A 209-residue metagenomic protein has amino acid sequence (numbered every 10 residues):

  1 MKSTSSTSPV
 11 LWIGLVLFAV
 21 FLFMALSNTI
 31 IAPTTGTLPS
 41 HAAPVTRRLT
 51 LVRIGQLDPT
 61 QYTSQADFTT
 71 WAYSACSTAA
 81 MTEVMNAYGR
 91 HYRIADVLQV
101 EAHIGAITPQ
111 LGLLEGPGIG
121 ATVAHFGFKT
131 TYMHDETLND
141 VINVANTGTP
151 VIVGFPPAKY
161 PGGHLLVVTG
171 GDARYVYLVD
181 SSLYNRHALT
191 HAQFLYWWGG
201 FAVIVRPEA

Functional and structural regions predicted by a protein language model:
K2-T108, P157: Active-site-adjacent structural segments surrounding the nucleophilic cysteine of cysteine proteases and isopeptidases
P9-W12, S27-I30, G36-L51, L111 (+3 more regions): Noncatalytic regulatory segments and standalone regulatory/sensor domains
F68-S77, G89, L111-E115, M133 (+3 more regions): Extracytoplasmic/periplasmic, Sec-exported soluble proteins
A75, A79-E83, L114-A121, H125 (+4 more regions): Extracytoplasmic/secreted proteins, especially bacterial periplasmic and envelope-associated proteins
M81-R90, A102-A106, A124-F128, N146 (+2 more regions): Sec-exported extracytoplasmic/periplasmic mature domains
E83, H91-Y92, I104-T108, E136-L138 (+4 more regions): Solvent-exposed loop/turn segments at secondary-structure junctions within structured extracellular/periplasmic domains
A95-E136: Mid-length scaffold segments of soluble, non-membrane domains
K129-Y177, H187: Active-site-adjacent substructure of cysteine-protease-like catalytic cores
